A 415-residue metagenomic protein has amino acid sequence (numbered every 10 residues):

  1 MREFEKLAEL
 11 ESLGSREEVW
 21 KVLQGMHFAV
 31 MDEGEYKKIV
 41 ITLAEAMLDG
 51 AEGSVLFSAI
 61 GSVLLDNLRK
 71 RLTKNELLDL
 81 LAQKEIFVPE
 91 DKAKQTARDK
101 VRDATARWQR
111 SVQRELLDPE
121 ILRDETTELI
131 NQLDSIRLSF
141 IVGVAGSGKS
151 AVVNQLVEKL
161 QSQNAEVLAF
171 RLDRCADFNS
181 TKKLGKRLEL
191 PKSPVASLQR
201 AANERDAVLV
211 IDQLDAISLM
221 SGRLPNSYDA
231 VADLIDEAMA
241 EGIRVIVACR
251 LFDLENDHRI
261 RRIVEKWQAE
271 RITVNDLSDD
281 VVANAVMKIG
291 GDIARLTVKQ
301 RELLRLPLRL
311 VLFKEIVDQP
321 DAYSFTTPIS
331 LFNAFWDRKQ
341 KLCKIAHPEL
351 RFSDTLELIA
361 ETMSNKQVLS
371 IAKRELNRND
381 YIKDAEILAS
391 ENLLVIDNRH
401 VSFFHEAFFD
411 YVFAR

Functional and structural regions predicted by a protein language model:
M1, D212-D215, D410: Acidic side chains
M1-K100, A104-R107, T297, A322-S324 (+3 more regions): Acidic metal-coordinating catalytic centers involved in nucleic-acid phosphodiester chemistry
G34, I39-V40, E52, I136 (+5 more regions): Extended alpha-helical interaction scaffolds
K70-D79, S147-S150, S364-R415: C-terminal leucine-rich, beta-strand-based interaction scaffolds used for sensing/assembly
L80-L81, L129, F313, V412: A structural signal for short hydrophobic/aromatic patches embedded in well-ordered alpha helices
K94-D99, T105-A106, S111-A346, L350 (+3 more regions): P-loop NTPase signaling cores
L310-E315, E357-N365, D410-R415: Short, hydrophobic/amphipathic alpha-helical patches that form generic packing surfaces within helical domains
